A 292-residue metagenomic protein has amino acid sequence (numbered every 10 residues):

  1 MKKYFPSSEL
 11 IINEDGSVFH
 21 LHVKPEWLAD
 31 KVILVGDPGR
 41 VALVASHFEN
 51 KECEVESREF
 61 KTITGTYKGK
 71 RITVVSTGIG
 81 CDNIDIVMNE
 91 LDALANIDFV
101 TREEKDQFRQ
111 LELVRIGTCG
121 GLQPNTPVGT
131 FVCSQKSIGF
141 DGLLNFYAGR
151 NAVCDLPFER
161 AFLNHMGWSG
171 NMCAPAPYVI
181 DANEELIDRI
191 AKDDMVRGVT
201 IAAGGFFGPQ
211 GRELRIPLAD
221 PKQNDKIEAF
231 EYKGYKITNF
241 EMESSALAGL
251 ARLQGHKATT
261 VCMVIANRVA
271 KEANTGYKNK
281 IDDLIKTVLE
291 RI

Functional and structural regions predicted by a protein language model:
M1-Y178: Metabolite-binding pocket within alpha/beta catalytic cores that recognizes anionic/polar moieties
H20-W27, G204-Q210, D282-R291: Intrinsically disordered, low-complexity segments enriched in small residues
F48-E52, D92-A95, F99, I190-D194 (+2 more regions): Structural signal for hydrophobic packing residues in well-ordered secondary-structure cores of soluble enzyme domains
G120, S137, I201-G208, A246 (+1 more regions): Glycine-rich beta-alpha junction loops
F158-Y232: Active-site rim beta-loop-alpha module in soluble metabolic enzymes
G234-T238: Short pre-catalytic strand/loop immediately N-terminal to key active-site residues, enriched for Gly-Thr
F240-V261: Short glycine-rich, acidic/polar surface loops and turns
N267-I292: His/Asp/Glu-rich mid-to-C-terminal helical/loop segments that flank catalytic regions of hydrolases
